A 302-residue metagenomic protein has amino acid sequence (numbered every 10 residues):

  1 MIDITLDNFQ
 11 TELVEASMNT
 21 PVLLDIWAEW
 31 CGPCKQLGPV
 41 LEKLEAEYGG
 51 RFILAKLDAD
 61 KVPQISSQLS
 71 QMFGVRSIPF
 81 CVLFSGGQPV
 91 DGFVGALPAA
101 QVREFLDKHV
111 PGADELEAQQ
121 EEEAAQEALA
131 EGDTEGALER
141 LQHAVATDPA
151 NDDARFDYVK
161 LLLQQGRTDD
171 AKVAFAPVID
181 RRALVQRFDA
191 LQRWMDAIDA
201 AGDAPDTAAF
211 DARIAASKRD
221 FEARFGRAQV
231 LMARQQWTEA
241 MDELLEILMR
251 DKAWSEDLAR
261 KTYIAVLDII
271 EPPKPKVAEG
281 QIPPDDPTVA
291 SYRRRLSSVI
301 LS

Functional and structural regions predicted by a protein language model:
D3-V22, A215: A short beta-strand-turn-helix
L6-E15, E42-P111: Thioredoxin-like thiol-disulfide oxidoreductase module
I26-V40: Conserved redox-active cysteine motifs that mediate thiol-disulfide chemistry, especially di-cysteine Cys-X(1-2)-Cys
E117-T147, A209-R219, A223-R234: Alpha-helical segment of the N-proximal tetratricopeptide repeat
A124, Y158, Q192, R227 (+2 more regions): Structural register within alpha-helical repeat arrays
P149, R182-A183, S217-R219, Q235 (+1 more regions): Short coil turns that delineate tetratricopeptide repeat
F175-A216, D286: Alpha-helical adaptor scaffolds
